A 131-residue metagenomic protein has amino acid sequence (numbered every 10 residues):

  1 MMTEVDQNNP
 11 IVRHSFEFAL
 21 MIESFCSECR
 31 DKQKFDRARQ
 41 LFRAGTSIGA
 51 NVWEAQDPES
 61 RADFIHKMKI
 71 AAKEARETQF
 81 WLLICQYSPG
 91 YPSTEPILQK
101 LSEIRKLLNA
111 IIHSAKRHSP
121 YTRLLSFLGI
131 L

Functional and structural regions predicted by a protein language model:
M1-L131: Short, C-terminally biased terminal segments at protein or domain edges
